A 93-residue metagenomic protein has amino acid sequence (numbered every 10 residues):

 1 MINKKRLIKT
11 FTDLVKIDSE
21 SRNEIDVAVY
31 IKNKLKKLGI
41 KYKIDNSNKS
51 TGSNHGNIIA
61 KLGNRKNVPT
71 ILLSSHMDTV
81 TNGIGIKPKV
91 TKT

Functional and structural regions predicted by a protein language model:
M1, D45-S47, L73-H76: Intrinsically disordered, low-complexity segments enriched in polar/charged residues with Gly/Pro, especially when
M1-D26, L38: N-terminal capping segment at the start of a domain
I2, K37, M77, T81: Metal-dependent amide/peptide-bond hydrolase catalytic core, centered on the "pita-bread" metallohydrolase fold
K4, T10-F11, K34, Y42-D45 (+1 more regions): Functionally constrained cores in energy, signaling, and assembly domains
E20-N67: A non-catalytic alpha/beta surface segment that caps or lines the substrate-entry region of metallo-dependent hydrolase
K61, N67-T93: Active-site metal-coordination/substrate-binding segment of hydrolases, especially metallo-dependent peptidases
